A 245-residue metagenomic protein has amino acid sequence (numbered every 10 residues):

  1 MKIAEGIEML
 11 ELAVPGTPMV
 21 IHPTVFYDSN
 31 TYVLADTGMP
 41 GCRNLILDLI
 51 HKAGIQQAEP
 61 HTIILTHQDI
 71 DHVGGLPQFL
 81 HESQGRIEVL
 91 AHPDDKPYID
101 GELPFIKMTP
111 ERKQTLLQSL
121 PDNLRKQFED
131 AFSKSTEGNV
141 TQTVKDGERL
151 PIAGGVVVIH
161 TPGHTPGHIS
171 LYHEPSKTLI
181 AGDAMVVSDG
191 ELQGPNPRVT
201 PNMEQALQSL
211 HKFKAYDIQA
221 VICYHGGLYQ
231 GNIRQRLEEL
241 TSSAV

Functional and structural regions predicted by a protein language model:
M1-A53, S170-G182, V187: Conserved beta-strand hairpin/beta-sheet module of binuclear metal-dependent hydrolase folds, prominently
G6, F26, D36, I46 (+9 more regions): Divalent metal-coordination and catalytic microenvironments
V33-A35, I64, V89, T178-I180 (+1 more regions): Residue-level marker for buried hydrophobic side chains located in beta-strands that build the well-ordered beta-sheet
M39-G41, F132-K134, R149, G155-P162 (+1 more regions): Metallo-beta-lactamase
C42-R43, H51-T141: Active-site HxH/HxHxD metal-binding segment of metal-dependent hydrolases
F105-P110, V199, E239-T241: Short, hinge-like loop/turn segments at secondary-structure boundaries
N232-V245: Short, electropositive alpha-helical surface patch
